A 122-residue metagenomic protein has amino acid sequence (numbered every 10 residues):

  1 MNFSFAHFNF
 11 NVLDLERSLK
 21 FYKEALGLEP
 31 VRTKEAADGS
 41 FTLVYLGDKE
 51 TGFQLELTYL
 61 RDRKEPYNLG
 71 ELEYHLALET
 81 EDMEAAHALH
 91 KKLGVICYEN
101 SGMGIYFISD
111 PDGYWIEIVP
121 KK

Functional and structural regions predicted by a protein language model:
M1-F3, V31-K34, Y45, H87-K122: Vicinal oxygen chelate
N2, N9-G52, F107: Core segments of cupin and vicinal oxygen chelate
F5-H7, E71-L76: Eukaryotic phosphotyrosine signaling hubs
D14-L15, T80-E84: Helix N-cap motif at beta-to-alpha junctions
K20-F21, M83-L89: Short amphipathic alpha-helices within nucleic acid-binding modules
K49-F53, D62-K64, D82-E84: Short, charged/polar surface micro-motifs in flexible loops or helix N-caps
E50-L55, G113-I116: Short, charged/polar, Gly/Pro-enriched secondary-structure boundary elements
